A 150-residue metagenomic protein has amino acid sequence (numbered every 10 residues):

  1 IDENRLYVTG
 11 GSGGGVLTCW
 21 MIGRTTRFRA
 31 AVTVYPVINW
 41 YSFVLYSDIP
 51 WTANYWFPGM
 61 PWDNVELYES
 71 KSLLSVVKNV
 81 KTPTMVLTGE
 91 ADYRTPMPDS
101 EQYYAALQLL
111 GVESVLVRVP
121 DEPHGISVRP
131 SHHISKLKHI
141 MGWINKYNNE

Functional and structural regions predicted by a protein language model:
I1-E150: Active-site-proximal cap/loop segments of hydrolase catalytic domains
